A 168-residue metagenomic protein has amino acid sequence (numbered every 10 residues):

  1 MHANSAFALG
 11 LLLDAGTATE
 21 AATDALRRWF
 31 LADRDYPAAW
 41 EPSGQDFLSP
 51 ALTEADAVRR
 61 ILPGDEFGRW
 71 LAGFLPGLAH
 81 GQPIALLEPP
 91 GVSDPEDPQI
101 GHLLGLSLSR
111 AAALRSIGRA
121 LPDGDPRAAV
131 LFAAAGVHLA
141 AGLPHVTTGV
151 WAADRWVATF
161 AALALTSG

Functional and structural regions predicted by a protein language model:
M1-H2, A153-A158: Histidine-centered active-site/metal-ligand motif
M1-L12: Long, hydrophobic, well-ordered secondary-structure blocks that form the structural core and pocket-lining surfaces
G16-V150, D154, L163-L165: Long, repeat-rich segments with strong aromatic
